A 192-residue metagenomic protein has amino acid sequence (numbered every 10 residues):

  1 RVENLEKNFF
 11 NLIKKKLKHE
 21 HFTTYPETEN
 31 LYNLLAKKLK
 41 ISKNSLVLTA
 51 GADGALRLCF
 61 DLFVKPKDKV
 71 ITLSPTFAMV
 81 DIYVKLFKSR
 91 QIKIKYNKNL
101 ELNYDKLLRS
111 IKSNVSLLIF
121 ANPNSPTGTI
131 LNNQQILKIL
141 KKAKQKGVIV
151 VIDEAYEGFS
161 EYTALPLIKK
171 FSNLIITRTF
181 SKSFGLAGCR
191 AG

Functional and structural regions predicted by a protein language model:
R1-G51, L58: N-terminal small-domain helix-loop-helix segment of the aminotransferase-like
R1-V2, A52-D53, F77, N122-P126 (+2 more regions): Short glycine-rich anion-binding loops that position phosphate/pyrophosphate groups of nucleotides and phosphorylated
E6, F10, T28-Y32, L56 (+4 more regions): A general structural signal for well-ordered alpha-helical segments in protein cores
S42-L46, P66-K69, G147, E154 (+1 more regions): Short acidic capping loops at alpha-helix termini that bridge into adjacent secondary structure
V47, I71, I92, V151 (+1 more regions): Structural detector of well-ordered beta-strand residues that form the stable sheet scaffold of enzyme domains
L62-F120: PLP-dependent aminotransferase-like
K85, L102-S113, P126-L186: Active-site pre-lysine segment of PLP-dependent enzymes
